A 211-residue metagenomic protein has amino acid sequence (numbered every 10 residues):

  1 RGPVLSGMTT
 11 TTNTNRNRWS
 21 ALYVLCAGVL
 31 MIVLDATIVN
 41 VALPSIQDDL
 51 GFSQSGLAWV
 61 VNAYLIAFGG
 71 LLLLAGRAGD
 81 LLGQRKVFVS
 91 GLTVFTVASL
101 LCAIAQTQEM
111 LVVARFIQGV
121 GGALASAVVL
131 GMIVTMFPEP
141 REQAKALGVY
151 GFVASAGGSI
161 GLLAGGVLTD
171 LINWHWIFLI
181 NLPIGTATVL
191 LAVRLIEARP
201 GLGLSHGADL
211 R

Functional and structural regions predicted by a protein language model:
R1-N17, L202, H206: Intrinsic disorder in cytosolic terminal tails and internal cytosolic loops of multi-pass membrane transporters
M8-R194: Transmembrane-helix bundle of Major Facilitator Superfamily
F88, Q118, S205-R211: Alpha-helical transmembrane segments of integral membrane proteins, especially early/N-terminal helices
L190-A208: Helix-loop junctions on the cytosolic side of multi-pass membrane transporters, especially the intracellular loop
